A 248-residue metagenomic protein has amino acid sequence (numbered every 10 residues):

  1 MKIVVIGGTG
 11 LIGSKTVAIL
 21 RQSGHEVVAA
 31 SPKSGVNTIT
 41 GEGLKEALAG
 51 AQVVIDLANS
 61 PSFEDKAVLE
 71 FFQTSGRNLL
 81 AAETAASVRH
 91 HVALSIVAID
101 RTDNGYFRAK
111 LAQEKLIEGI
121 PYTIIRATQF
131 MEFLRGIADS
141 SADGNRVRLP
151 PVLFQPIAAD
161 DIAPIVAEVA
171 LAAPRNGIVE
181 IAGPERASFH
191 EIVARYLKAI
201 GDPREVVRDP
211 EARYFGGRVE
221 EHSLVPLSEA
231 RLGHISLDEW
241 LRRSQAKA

Functional and structural regions predicted by a protein language model:
M1-S23: N-terminal Rossmann NAD(P)H-binding glycine-rich loop of SDR-like oxidoreductase domains
I12, V54, I162-V166, I181 (+3 more regions): Non-catalytic, hydrophobic alpha-helical segments
Q22-A86, I96-R101: NAD(P)H-binding glycine-rich loop region in Rossmannoid oxidoreductase-like domains and their noncatalytic homologs
H90, S95-D100, K115-F133: Conserved beta-loop-beta element that borders a ligand/cofactor-binding pocket
T123-I124, G136-I157, D161: A conserved pocket-lining segment of Rossmann-fold NAD(P)-dependent short-chain dehydrogenase/reductase
E132-D143, V169-V179, E185, D202-P203: Glycine/proline-rich active-site loop of Rossmann-fold NAD(P)-dependent oxidoreductases
R148-L153, V179-R186: Glycine-rich Rossmann NAD(P)(H)-binding loop
V193-A248: Mobile cap/lid helix-loop segments that border enzyme active or cofactor-binding sites and regulate substrate access
